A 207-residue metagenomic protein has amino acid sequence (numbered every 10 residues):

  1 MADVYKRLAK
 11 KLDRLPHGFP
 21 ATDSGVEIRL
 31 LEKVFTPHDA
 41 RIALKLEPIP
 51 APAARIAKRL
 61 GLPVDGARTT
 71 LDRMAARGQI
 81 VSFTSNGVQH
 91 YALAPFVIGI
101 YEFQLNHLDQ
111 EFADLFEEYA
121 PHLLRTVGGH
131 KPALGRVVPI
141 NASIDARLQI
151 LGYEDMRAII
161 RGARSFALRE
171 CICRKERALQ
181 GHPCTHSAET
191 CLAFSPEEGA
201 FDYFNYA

Functional and structural regions predicted by a protein language model:
M1-I28: Long, low-complexity, charged/polar intrinsically disordered regions in eukaryotic proteins
V34-D39: Short helix-coil-helix linker/hinge
A40-L44: Pre-recognition alpha-helix immediately N-terminal to the DNA-recognition helix within helix-turn-helix or winged-helix
P48-L60: Short acidic, hydrophobic short linear motifs in intrinsically disordered regions
L60-A76: Short amphipathic alpha-helical interaction segments
A75-N86: A short, conserved structural fragment
V88-R125: Short, amphipathic alpha-helical interaction segments positioned at domain boundaries
T126-A207: Catalytic cores of enzyme domains
